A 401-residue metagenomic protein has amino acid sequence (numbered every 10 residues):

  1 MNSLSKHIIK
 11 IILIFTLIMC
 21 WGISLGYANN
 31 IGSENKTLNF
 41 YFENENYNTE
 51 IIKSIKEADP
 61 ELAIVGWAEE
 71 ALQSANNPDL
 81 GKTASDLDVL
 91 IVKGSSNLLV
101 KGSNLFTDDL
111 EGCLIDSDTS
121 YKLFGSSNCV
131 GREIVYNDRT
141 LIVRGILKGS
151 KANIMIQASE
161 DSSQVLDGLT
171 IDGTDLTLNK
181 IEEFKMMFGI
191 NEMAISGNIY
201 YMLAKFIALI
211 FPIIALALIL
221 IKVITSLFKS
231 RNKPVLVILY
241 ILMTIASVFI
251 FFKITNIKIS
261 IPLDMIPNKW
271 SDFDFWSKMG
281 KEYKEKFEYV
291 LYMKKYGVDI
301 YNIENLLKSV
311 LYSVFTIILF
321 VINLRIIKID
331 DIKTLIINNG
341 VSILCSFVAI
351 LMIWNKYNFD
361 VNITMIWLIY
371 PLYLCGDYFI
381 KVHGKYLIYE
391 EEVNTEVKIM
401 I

Functional and structural regions predicted by a protein language model:
M1-N35, A246: Hydrophobic secretory-pathway targeting helix
W21-P78, N268-K278: Membrane-proximal extracellular/periplasmic loop immediately following the first transmembrane helix
W67-T107: The feature marks short, hydrophobic/small-residue-biased sequence motifs that occur predominantly
T83, D109-E111, S150-I156, L178: Solvent-exposed, non-transmembrane alpha-helical starts
V92-K101, S117-D175, E183-I199: Mid-to-C-terminal secondary-structure elements that act as membrane-proximal/extracytoplasmic interface segments
E111-G112, E133: A residue-level structural signature of the nucleotidyltransferase/glycosyltransferase Rossmann-like core
N179-F206, V290-I303: Short, aromatic-rich amphipathic segments at membrane interfaces that lie adjacent to a transmembrane helix or signal
F206-T395, I401: Alpha-helical transmembrane segments forming the membrane-embedded cores of inner-membrane proteins across
